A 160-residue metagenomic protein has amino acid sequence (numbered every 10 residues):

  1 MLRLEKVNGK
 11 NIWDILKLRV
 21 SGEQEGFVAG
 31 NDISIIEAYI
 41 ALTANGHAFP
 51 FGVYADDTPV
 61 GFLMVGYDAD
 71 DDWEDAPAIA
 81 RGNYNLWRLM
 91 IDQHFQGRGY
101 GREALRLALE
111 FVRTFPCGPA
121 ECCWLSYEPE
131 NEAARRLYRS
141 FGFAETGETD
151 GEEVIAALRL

Functional and structural regions predicted by a protein language model:
L2, K6-W87, D92-H94, L107 (+2 more regions): Acetyl-CoA-dependent GNAT
L4, G97, Y127: Conserved SAM-binding loop
D57, G61, G101, G142: Conserved phosphate-binding and hydrolysis motifs of nucleotide-dependent enzymes
G82, Y100, A120-C122, Y138 (+1 more regions): Non-catalytic interaction surface on structured domains
I91, G97-F111, R136, S140: Conserved acetyl-CoA-binding loop-helix of GNAT-fold acetyltransferases
R102, E128-G147: Conserved active-site alpha-helix within GNAT-family acetyltransferase domains
P119-R135, G151-V154, L160: Conserved beta-strand-loop-alpha-helix junction that forms the acyl-donor binding cleft
